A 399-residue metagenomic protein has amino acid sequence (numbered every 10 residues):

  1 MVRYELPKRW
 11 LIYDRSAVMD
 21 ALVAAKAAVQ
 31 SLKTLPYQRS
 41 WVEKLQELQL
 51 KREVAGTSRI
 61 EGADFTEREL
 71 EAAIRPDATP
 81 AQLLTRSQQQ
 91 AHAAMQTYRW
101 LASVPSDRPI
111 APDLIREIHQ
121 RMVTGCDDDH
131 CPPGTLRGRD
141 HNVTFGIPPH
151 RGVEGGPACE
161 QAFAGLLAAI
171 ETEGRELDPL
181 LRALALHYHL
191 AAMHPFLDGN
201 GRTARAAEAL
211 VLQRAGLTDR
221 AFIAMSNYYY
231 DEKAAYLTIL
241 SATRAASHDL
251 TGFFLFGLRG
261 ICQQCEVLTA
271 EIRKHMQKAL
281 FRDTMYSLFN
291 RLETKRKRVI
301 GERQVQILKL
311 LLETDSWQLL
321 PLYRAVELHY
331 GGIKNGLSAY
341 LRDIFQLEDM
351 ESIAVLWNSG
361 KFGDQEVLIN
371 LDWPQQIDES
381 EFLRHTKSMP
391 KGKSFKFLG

Functional and structural regions predicted by a protein language model:
M1-G399: FIC/Doc superfamily catalytic core
